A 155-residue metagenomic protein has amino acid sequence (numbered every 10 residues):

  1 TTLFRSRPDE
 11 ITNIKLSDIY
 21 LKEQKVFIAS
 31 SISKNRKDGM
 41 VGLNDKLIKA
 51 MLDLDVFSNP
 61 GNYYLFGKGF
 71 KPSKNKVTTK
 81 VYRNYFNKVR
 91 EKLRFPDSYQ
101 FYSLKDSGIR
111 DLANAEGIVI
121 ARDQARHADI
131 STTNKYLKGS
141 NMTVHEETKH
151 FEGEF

Functional and structural regions predicted by a protein language model:
T2-L3: Short, small-residue-biased leader/transition segments that mark boundaries at the very start of proteins
S6-D9, N13-D53: Conserved tyrosine-mediated DNA breakage-rejoining catalytic core shared by Y-recombinases
R7, T78, A128-D129: Short coil turns linking two alpha-helices in DNA-binding domains
T12, R110, T133-N134: Key DNA-contacting residues within the recognition helix of helix-turn-helix
I14, D53-F57, A115, Q124 (+1 more regions): Residue-level signal for well-ordered alpha-helical positions
S30-I32, A125-H150: Catalytic-site neighborhood detector that most strongly recognizes the C-terminal catalytic loop/helix of tyrosine
S33-D53, N62-N87: C-terminal catalytic core of Y-nucleophile DNA break-rejoin enzymes
V41, F57-Y63, S73, R83-D123 (+2 more regions): Short, basic (Lys/Arg/His-rich) helix/loop patches that form interaction surfaces in the mid-to-C-terminal regions
